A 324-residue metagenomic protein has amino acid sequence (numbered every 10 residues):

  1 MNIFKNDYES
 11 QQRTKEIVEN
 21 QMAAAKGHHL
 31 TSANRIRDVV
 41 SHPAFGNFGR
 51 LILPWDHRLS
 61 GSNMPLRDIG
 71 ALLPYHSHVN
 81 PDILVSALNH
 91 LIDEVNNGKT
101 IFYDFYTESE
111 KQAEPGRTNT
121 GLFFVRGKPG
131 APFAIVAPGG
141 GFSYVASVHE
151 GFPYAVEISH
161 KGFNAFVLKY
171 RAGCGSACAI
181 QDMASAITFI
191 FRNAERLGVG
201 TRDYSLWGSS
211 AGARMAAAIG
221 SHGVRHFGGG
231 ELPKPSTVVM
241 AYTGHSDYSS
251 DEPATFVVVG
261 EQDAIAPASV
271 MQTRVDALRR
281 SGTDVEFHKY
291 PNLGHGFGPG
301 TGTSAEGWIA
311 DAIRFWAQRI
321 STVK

Functional and structural regions predicted by a protein language model:
N2-D56, S281-K324: C-terminal catalytic histidine-bearing segment of alpha/beta-hydrolase fold enzymes
F45, L53-P129, S221-H222: N-terminal cap/lid segment of alpha/beta-hydrolase-fold proteins
A131-G140, F256: Short beta-strand element of the alpha/beta-hydrolase
A146-V148, V167-L197, T301-A305: Catalytic nucleophile-loop/oxyanion-hole region of alpha/beta-hydrolase and closely related hydrolase-like folds
V148-F166, D276: Short amphipathic alpha-helix adjacent to the substrate-entry channel of hydrolases
S185-E252: Primarily recognizes the serine-hydrolase "nucleophile elbow" in alpha/beta-hydrolase and SGNH/GDSL folds
P253, P267-A277: Short alpha-helix in the alpha/beta-hydrolase fold that links the catalytic acid
V257-D263: Short beta-strand/loop motif that positions the catalytic acidic residue of the alpha/beta-hydrolase fold
